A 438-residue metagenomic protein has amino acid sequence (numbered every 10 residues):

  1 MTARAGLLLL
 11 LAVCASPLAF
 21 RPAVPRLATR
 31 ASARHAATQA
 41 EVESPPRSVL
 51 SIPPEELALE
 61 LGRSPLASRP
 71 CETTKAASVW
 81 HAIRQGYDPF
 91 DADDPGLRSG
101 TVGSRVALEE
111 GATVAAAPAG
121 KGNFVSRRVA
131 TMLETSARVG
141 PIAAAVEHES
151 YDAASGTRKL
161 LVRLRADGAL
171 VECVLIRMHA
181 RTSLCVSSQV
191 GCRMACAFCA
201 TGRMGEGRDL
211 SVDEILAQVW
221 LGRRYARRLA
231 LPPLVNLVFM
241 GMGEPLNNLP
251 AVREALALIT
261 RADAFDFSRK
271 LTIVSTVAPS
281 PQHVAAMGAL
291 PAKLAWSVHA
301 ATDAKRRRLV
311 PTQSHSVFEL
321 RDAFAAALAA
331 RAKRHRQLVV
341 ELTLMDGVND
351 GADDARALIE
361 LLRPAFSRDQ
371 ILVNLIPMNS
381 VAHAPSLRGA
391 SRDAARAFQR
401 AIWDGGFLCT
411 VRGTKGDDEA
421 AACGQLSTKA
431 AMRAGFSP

Functional and structural regions predicted by a protein language model:
T2-L9: Sec-dependent signal peptide recognition, specifically the positively charged N-region followed immediately by
L11, A15, F20-D167, L328-Q337 (+1 more regions): Auxiliary Fe-S-binding modules of radical SAM enzymes
P95-N123, R128, M132, G168-A292 (+2 more regions): Conserved Radical SAM active-site core
C185, R307-R308, F436: Short, charged, solvent-exposed linker or helix-capping segments at domain edges/interfaces that act as flexible hinges
R223-A401, G405: Conserved AdoMet/S-adenosylmethionine-binding subsite of the radical SAM
